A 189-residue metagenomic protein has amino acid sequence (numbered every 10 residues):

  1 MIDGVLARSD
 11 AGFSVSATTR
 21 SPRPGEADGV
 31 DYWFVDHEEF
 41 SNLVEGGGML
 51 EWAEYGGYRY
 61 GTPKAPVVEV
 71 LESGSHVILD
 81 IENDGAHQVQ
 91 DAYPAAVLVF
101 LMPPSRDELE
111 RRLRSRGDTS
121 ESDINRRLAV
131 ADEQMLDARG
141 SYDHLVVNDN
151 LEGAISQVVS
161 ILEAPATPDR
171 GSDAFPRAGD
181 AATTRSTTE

Functional and structural regions predicted by a protein language model:
I2-V5, V89, L109, L113 (+1 more regions): Hydrophobic packing residues within well-ordered alpha-helices of enzyme cores
D3, R8-R23: Short beta-strand-centered segment that lines the nucleotide-binding/catalytic pocket of NTP-utilizing
A11, Y93-V97, G140-Y142: Short glycine-/polar-rich loops that comprise or flank the Walker A/P-loop and associated switch/sensor motifs
S16-V77, N83: ATP-dependent small-molecule kinase phosphotransfer cores that center on conserved nucleotide phosphate-binding segments
T18-P22, N83-G85, P103-E108, L151-G153: Conserved nucleotide-binding/hydrolysis micro-motifs of P-loop NTPases
S73-S75, E163-G171: The C-terminal output helix
V77-E82, D91-S115: Conserved phosphate-donor/acceptor-positioning beta-strand/loop module used by diverse small-molecule
D118-A164, D173-E189: Small-molecule kinase domains that catalyze NTP-dependent phosphoryl transfer to phosphate-bearing small molecules
